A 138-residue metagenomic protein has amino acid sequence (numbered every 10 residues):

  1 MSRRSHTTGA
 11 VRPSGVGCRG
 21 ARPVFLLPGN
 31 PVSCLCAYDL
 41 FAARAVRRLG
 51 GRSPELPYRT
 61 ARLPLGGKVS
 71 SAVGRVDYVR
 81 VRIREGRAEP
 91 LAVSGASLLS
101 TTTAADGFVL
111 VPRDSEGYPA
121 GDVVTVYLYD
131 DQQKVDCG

Functional and structural regions predicted by a protein language model:
M1-G138: Flexible glycine/proline-rich
